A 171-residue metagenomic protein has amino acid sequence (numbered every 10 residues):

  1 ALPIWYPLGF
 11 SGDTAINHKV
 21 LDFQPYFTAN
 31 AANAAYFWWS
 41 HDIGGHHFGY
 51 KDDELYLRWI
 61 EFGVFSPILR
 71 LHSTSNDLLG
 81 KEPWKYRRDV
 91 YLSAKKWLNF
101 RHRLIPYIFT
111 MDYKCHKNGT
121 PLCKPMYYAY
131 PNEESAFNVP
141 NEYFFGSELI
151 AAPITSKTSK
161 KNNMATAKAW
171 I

Functional and structural regions predicted by a protein language model:
A1-I171: Catalytic-domain carbohydrate-binding cleft regions of carbohydrate-active enzymes
